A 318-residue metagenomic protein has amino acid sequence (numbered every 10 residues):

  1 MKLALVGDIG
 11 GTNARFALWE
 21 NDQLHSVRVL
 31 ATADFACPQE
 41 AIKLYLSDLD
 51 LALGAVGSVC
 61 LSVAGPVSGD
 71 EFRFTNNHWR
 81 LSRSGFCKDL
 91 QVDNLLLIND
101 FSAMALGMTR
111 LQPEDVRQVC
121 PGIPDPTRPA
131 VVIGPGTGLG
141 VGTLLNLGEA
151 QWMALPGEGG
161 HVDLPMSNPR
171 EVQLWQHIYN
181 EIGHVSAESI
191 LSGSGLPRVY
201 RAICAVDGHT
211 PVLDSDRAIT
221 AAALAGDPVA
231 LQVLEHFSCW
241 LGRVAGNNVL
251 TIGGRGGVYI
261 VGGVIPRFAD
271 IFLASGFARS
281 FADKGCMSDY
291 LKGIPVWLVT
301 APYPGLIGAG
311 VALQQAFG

Functional and structural regions predicted by a protein language model:
M1-L49, G54, V172-G318: ATP-binding/phosphotransfer module of carbohydrate and carboxylate kinases, centering on a glycine-rich
A4-D8, S58-C60, L96, A130-G134 (+1 more regions): Short glycine-aspartate micro-motif
A14, P66-S68, G138-G142, R198 (+1 more regions): Short, acidic Gly/Pro/Ser/Thr-rich loop/turn segments
L18-W19, K43, F72-F74, T109-R110 (+2 more regions): Short amphipathic alpha-helical segments
T32, N76-N77, L96-A103, G122-D125 (+2 more regions): Active-site nucleophile and cofactor-binding loops and adjacent substrate-binding regions of central metabolic enzymes
D50-L97, S102-D115, V132, I265-D270: Short beta-strand-loop/turn "lid" adjacent to the catalytic site in phosphate-handling enzymes
N94-D125, R217-S238, R243: ATP-dependent carbohydrate kinase catalytic cores
D115-A187, A269-D270, G276-A282, C286-S288: Glycine-rich phosphate-binding loop of actin/hexokinase-like ATP-binding domains
